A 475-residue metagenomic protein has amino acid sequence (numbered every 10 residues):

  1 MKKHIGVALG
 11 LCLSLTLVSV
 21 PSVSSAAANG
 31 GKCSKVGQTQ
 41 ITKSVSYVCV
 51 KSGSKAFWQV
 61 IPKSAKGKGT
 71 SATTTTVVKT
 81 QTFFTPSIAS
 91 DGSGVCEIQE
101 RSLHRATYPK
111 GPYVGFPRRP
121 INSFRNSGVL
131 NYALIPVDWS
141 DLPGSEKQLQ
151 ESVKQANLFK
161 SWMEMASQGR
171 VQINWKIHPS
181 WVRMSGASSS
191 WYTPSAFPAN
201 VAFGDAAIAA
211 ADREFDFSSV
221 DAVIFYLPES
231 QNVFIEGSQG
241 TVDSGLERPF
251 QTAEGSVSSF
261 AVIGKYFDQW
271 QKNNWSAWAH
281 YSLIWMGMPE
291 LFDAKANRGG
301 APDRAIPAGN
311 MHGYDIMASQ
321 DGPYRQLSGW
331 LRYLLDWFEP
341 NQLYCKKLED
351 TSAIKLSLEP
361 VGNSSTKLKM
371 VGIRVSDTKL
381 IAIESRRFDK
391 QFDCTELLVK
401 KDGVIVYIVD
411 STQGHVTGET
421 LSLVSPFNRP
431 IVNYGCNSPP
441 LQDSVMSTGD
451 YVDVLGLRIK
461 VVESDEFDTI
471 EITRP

Functional and structural regions predicted by a protein language model:
M1-L9: Bacterial N-terminal signal peptides that target proteins for export
L15-V23: C-terminal segment of classical bacterial N-terminal signal peptides
S25-Q40: Secreted, propeptide-processed cysteine-rich mini-domains
K43-K51: Extracellular disulfide-bonded cysteine-rich modules/repeats
A72-V77: Extracellular mucin-like PTS domains
V78-A89, I98, L246-D268, S352-P475: Non-catalytic C-terminal accessory/binding modules of secreted extracellular proteins
V78-N274, W278, S282, K390-E396 (+2 more regions): Zn2+-dependent metallopeptidase catalytic core
S230-C394: Extracellular hydrolytic enzyme modules, especially secreted metalloproteases of the metzincin/thermolysin-like class
